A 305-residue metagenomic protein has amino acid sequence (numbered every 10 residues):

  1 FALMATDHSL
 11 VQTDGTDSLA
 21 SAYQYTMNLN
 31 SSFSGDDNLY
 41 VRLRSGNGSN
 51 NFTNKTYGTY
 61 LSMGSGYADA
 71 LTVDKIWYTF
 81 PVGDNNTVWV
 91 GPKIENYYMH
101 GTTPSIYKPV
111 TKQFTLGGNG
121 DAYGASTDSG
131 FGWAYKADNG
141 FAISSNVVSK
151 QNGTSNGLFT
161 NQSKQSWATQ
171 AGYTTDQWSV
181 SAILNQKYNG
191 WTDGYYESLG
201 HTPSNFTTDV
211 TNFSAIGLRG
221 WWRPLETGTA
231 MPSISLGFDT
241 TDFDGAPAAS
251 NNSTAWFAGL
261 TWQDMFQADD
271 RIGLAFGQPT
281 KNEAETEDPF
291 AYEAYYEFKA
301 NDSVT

Functional and structural regions predicted by a protein language model:
F1-V88, K112-V147, N152-G153, S163-Q165 (+5 more regions): Beta-barrel outer-membrane channel/assembly domains of diderm bacteria
N51-K55, H100-P104, K108, G194 (+1 more regions): Outer-membrane beta-barrel and related beta-rich outer-membrane complex signature in Gram-negative bacteria
P92: Residues on the solvent-exposed faces and adjacent turns of beta-rich solenoids used to engage binding targets
W191, Y195-T202: Surface-exposed beta-strand-turn/loop segments characteristic of Gram-negative outer-membrane beta-barrels
D269-D270: Glycine-centered loop/turn motifs
L274: Hydrophobic, well-ordered secondary-structure elements that form the walls of internal hydrophobic environments
